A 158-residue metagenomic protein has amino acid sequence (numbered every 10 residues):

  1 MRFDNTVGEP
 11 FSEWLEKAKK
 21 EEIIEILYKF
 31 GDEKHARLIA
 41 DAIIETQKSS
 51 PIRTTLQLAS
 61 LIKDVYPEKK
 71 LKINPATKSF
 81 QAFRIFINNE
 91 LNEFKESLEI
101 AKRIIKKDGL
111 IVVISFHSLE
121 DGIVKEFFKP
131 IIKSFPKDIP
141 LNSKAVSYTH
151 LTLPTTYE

Functional and structural regions predicted by a protein language model:
M1-L151: S-adenosyl-L-methionine-dependent methyltransferase catalytic core, i.e., the SAM/SAH-binding region
H150-E158: Single conserved hydrophobic/aromatic residue that forms the stacking wall/gate of nucleotide- or nucleobase-binding
